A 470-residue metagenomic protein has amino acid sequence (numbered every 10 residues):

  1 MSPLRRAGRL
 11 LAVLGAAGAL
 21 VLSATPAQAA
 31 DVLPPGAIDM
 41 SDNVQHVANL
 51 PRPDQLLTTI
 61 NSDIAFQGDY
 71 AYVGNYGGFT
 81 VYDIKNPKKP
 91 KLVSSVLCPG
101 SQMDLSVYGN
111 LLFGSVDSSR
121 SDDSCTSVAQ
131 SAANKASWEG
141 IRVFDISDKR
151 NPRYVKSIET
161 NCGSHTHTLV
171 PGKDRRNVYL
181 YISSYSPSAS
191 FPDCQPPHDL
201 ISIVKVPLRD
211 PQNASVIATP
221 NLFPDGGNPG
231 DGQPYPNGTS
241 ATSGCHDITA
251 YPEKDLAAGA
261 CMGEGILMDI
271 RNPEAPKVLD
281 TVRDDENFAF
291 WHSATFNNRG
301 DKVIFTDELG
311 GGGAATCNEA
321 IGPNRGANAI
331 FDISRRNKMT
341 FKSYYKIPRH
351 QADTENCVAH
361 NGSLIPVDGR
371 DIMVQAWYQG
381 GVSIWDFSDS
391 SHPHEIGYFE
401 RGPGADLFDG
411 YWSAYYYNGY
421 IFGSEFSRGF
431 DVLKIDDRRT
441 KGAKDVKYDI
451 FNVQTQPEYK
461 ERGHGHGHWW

Functional and structural regions predicted by a protein language model:
P3, L10-L20, A27-W470: Feature marking well-ordered beta-strand scaffolds used for ligand recognition
